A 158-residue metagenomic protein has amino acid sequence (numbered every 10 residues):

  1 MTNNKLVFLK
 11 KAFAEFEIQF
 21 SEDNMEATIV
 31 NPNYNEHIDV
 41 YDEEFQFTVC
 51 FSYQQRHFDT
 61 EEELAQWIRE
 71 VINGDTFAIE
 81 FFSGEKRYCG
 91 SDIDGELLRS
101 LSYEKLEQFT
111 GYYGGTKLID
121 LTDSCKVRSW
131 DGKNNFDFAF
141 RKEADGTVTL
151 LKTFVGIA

Functional and structural regions predicted by a protein language model:
M1, K5, R56, T60 (+2 more regions): Non-membrane alpha-helical secondary structure
M1-E26: N-terminal "first-domain core" detector
K11, R99-Y103, Q108, D120-D123 (+1 more regions): Generic detector of low-complexity/intrinsically disordered segments and short hydrophobic N-terminal stretches
F16, F20, V71-D75, I79 (+4 more regions): Short, flexible helical or helix-coil boundary motifs
I29-P32: Active-site beta-strand termini and strand-to-loop segments that position acidic
Y34-E70, G111-G115, I119, D123-S124 (+1 more regions): Intrinsically disordered, low-complexity regulatory segments enriched in Ser/Thr/Pro and charged residues
E62-Y103, A144-A158: Mixed-charge, Lys/Arg-enriched low-complexity segments
I93-D94, R99-T116, G132: Non-cytosolic coordination micro-motifs
